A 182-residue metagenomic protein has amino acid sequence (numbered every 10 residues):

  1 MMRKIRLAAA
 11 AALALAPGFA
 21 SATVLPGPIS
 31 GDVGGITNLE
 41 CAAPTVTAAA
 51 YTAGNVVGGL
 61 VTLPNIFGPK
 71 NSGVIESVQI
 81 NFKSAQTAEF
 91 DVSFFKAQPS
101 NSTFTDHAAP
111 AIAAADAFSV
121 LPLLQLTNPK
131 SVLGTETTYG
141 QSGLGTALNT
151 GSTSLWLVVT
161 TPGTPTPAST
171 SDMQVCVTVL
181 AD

Functional and structural regions predicted by a protein language model:
M1-A9: Bacterial N-terminal signal peptides that target proteins for export
T23-D182: Surface-exposed, low-hydrophobicity beta-strand/loop segments enriched in small/polar/acidic residues
